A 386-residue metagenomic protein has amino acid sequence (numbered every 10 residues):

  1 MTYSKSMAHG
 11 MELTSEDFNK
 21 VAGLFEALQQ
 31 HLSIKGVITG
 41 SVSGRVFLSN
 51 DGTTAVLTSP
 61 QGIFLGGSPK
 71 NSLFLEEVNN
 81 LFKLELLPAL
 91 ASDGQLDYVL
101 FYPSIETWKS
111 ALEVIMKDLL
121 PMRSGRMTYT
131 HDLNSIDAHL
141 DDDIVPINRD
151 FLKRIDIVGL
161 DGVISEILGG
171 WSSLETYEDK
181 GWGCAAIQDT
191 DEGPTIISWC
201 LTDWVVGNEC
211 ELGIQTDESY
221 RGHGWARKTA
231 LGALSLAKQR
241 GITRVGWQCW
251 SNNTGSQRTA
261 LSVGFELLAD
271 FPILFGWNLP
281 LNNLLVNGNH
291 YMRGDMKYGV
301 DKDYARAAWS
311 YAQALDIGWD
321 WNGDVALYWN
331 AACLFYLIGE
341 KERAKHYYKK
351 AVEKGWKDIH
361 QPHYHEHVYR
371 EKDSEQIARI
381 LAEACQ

Functional and structural regions predicted by a protein language model:
Q30-S33, V42-G162, L274: Acyl-donor-binding surface of acyltransferase catalytic domains
L75-L86, G222-Q239, R258, S262: Conserved acetyl-CoA-binding loop-helix of GNAT-fold acetyltransferases
T107-D118, R227, S251-A269, E375: Conserved active-site alpha-helix within GNAT-family acetyltransferase domains
L120-D132, Q248, G264-L281, I359: Conserved catalytic-core motifs of GNAT/GCN5-like acyltransferases
G169-D191, I196-E218: A conserved beta-strand-loop-helix scaffold within acyl/acetyltransferase catalytic domains
N287, G294, N330-A331: Structural register within alpha-helical repeat arrays
Y291, K297-Y298, F335: Residue at a conserved register position within TPR or TPR-like alpha-solenoid repeats
